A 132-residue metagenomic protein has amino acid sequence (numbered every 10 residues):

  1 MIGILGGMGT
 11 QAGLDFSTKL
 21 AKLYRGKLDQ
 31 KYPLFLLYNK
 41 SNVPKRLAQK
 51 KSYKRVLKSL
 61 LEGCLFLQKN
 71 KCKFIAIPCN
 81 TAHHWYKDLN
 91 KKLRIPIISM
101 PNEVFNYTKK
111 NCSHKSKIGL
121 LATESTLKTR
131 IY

Functional and structural regions predicted by a protein language model:
M1-Y132: Non-catalytic structural scaffold of enzyme domains
